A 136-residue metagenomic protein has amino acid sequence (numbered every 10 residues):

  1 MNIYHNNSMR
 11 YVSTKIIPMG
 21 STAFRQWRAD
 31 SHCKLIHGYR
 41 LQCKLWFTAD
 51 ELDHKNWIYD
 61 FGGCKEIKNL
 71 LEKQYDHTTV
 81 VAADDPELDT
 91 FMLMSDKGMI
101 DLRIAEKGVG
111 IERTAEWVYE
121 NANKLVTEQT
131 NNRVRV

Functional and structural regions predicted by a protein language model:
N2-V136: Charge-rich, low-complexity N-terminal segments
